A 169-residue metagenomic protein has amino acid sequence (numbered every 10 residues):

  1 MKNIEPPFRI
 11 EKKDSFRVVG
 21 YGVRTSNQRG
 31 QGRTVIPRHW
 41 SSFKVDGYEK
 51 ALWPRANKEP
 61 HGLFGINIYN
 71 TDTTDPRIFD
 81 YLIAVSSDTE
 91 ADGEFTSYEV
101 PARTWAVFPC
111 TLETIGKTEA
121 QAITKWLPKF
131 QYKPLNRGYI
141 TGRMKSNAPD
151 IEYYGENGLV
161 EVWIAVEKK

Functional and structural regions predicted by a protein language model:
M1-K169: A solvent-exposed interaction/effector surface
